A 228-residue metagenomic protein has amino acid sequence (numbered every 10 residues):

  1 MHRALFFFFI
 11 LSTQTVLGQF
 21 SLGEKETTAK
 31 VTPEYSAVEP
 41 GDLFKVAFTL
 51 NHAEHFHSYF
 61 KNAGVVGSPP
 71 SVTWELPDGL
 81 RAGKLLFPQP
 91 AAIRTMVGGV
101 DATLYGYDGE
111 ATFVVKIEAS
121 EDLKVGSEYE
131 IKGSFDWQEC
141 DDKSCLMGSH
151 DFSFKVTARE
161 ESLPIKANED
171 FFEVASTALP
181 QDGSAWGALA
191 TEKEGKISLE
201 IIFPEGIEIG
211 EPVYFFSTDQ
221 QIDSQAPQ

Functional and structural regions predicted by a protein language model:
A4-F6, V16-L17: Cleavable N-terminal signal peptides
L17-Q228: Structural recognition of alpha-helix starts/caps
